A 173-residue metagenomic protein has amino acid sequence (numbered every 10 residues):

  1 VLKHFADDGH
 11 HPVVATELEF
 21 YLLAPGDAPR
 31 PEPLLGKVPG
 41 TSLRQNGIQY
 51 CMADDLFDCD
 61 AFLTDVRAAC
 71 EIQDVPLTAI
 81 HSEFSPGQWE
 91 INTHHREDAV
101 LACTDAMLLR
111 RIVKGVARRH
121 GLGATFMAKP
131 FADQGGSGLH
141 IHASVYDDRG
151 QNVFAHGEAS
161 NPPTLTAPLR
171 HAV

Functional and structural regions predicted by a protein language model:
V1-V173: Glycine-rich, acidic/polar active-site loops that bind/position phosphate-bearing ligands
